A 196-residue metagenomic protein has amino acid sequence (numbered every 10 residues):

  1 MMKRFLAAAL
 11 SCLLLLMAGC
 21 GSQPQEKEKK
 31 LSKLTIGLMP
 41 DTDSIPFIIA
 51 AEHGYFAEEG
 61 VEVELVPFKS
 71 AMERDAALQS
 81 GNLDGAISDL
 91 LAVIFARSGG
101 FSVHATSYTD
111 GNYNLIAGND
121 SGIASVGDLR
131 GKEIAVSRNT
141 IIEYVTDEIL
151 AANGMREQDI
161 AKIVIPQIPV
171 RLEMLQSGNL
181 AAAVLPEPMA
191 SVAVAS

Functional and structural regions predicted by a protein language model:
M1-K33: Short, low-complexity disordered leader/linker segments with a strong preference for bacterial N-terminal type II
K27-Q167, R171-P188: Short, glycine-/small- and polar/acidic-enriched structural segments that line small-molecule recognition paths
P186-S196: Short, intrinsically disordered, charge-balanced linker/junction segments flanking boundaries in proteins
